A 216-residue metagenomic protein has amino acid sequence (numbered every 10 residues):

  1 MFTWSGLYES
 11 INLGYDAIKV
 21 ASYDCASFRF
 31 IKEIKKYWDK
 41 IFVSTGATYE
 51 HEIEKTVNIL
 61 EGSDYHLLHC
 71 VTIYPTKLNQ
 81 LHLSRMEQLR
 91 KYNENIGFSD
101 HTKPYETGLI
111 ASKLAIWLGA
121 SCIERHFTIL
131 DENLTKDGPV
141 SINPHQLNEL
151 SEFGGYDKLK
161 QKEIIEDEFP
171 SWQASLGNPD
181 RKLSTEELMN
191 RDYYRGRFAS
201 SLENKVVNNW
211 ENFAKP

Functional and structural regions predicted by a protein language model:
M1-P216: Catalytic cores and adjacent flexible loops of soluble metabolic enzymes that perform enolate/carbanion chemistry on
